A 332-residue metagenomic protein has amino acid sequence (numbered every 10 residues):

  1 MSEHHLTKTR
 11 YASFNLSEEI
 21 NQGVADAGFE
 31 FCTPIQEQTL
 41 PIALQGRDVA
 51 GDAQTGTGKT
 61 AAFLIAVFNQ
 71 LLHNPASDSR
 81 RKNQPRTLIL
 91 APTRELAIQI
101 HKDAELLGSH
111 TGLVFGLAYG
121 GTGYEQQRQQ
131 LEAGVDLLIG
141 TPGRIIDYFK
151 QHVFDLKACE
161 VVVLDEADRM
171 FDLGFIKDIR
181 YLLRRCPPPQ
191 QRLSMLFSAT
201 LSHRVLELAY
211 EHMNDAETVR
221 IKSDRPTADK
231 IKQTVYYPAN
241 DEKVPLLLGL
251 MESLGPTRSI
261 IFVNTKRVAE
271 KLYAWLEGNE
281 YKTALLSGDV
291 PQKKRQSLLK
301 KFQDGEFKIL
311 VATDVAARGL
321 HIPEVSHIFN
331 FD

Functional and structural regions predicted by a protein language model:
S2-D332: Conserved helicase RecA-like core
